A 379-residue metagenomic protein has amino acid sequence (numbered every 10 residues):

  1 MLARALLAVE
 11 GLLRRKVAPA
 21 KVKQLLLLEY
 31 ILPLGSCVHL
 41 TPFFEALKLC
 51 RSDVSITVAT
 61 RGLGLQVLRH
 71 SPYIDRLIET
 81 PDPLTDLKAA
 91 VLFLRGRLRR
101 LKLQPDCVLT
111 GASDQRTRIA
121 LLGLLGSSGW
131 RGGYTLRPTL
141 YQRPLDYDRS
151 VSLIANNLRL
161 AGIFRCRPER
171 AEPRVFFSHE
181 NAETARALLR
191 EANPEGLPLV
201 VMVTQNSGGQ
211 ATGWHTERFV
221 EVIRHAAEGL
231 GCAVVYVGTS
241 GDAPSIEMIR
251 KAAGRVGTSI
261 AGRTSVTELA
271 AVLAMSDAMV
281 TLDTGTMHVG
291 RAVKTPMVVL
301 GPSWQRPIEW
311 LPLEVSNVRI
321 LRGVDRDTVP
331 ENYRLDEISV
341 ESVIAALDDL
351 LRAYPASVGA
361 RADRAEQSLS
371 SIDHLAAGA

Functional and structural regions predicted by a protein language model:
M1-A379: Catalytic machinery of carbohydrate-active enzymes, primarily nucleotide-sugar-dependent glycosyltransferases
